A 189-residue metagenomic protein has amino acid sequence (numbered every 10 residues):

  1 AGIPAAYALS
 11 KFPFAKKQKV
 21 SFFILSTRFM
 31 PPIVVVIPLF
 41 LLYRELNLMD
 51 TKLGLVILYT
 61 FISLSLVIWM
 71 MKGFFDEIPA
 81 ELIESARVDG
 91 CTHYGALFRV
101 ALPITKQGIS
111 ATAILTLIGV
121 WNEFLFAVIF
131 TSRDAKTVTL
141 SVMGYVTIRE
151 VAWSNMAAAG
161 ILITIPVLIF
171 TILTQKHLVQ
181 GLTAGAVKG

Functional and structural regions predicted by a protein language model:
A1-G189: A structural signal for multi-pass alpha-helical bundles of membrane permease subunits that mediate small-molecule
